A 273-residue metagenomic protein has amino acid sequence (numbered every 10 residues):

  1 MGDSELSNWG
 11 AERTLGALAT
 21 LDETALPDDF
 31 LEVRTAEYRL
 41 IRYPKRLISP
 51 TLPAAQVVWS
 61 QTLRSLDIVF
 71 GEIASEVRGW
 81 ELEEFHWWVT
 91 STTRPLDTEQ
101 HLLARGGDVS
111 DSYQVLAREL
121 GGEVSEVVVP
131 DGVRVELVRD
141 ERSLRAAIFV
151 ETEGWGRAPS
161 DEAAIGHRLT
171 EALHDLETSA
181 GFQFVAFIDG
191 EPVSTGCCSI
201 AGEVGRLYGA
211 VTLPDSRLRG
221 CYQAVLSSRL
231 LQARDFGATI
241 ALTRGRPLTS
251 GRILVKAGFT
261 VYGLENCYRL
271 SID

Functional and structural regions predicted by a protein language model:
M1-T24, S60-R64, E126-E171, V185 (+1 more regions): Short amphipathic alpha-helix that is part of the acyltransferase structural core
M1-W80, R94: N-terminal charged segments
L31-T35, R94-D108, A180-S194: Conserved beta-hairpin
P44-Q56, I200-Y208, R217: A conserved beta-turn-beta hairpin within the catalytic core of GNAT-like acetyltransferases that forms part
L63-L144, T243, S250, N266-L270: Acyl-donor-binding surface of acyltransferase catalytic domains
L66-A74, Y208, T212, L218-L231 (+2 more regions): Conserved acetyl-CoA-binding loop-helix of GNAT-fold acetyltransferases
P159-P214: A conserved beta-strand-loop-helix scaffold within acyl/acetyltransferase catalytic domains
Q223-D273: C-terminal appended segment following the main domain
